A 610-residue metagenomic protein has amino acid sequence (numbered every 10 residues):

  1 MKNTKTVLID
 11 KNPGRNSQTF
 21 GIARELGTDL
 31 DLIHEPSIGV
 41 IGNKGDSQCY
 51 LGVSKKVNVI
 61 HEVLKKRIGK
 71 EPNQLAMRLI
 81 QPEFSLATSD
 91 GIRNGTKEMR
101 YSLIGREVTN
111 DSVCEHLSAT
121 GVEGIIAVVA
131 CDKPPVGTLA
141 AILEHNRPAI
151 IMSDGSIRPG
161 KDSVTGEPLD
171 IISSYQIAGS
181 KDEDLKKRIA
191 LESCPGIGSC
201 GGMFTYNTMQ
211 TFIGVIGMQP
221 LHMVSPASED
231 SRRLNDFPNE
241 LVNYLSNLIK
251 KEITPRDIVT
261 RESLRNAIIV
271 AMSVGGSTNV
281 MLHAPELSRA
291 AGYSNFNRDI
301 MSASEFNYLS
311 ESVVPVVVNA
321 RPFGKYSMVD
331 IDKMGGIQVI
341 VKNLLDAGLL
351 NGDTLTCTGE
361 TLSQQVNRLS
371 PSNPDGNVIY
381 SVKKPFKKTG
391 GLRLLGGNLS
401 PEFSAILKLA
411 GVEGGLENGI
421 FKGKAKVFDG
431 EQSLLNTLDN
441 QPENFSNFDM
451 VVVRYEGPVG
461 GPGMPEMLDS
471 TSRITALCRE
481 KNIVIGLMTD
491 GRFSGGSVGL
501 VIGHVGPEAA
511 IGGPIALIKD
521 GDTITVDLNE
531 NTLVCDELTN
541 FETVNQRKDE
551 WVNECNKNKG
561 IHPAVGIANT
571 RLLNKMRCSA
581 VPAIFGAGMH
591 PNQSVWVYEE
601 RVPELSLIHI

Functional and structural regions predicted by a protein language model:
M1-D46, E62-E83, T96-E98, S102 (+5 more regions): Catalytic or ion-coupling anion/metal-binding cores of large enzyme and transporter domains
F20-I22, Y50-V59: Glycine-rich anion/phosphate-binding loops
V40-I41, L117-T138, I151-M152: A short, small-residue-rich loop immediately preceding and capping a beta-strand
Q81-T120: N-terminal small/polar loop signature for handling phosphorylated ligands or for N-terminal nucleophile
I610: Short alpha-helical "recognition helix" segments of helix-turn-helix
